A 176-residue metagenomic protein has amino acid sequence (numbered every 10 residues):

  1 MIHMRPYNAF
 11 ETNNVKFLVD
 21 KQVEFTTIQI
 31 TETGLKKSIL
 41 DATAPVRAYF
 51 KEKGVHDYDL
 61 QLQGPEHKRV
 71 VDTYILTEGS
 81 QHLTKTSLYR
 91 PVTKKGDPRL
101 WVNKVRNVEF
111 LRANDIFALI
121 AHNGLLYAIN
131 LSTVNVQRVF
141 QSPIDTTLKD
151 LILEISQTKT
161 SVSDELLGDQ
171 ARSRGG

Functional and structural regions predicted by a protein language model:
M1-G176: Intrinsically disordered, charged low-complexity linkers and terminal tails that flank or connect structured domains
